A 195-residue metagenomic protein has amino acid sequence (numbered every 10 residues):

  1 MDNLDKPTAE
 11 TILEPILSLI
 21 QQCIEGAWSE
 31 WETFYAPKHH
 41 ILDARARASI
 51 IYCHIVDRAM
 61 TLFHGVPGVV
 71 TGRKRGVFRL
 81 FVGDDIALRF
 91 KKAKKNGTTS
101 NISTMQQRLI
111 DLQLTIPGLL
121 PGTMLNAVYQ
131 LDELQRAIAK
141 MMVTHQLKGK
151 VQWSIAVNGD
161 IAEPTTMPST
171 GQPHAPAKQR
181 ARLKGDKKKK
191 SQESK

Functional and structural regions predicted by a protein language model:
M1-S49: Interdomain/boundary linker segments immediately adjacent to catalytic/signaling cores
Q22-K38, V69-N96: N-terminal short leaders/motifs
E25, I41, G65-G68, T115-I116 (+1 more regions): Intrinsically disordered, low-complexity segments enriched in polar/charged residues with Gly/Pro, especially when
E25, Y35-K38, D43-R47, Y52-D57 (+2 more regions): Generic detector of short, locally flexible boundary/turn motifs and exposed helical patches
P37, F81-D85, T99, Y129 (+2 more regions): Solvent-exposed interaction surfaces and binding hotspots enriched for charged
D43-R89: Short, well-structured hydrophobic secondary-structure segments
F90-K150: A recognition module on extended beta-rich or small alphabeta surfaces enriched in W/G with H and D/E
Q130-K195: Glycine-rich, aromatic-bearing surface loops/beta-hairpins
